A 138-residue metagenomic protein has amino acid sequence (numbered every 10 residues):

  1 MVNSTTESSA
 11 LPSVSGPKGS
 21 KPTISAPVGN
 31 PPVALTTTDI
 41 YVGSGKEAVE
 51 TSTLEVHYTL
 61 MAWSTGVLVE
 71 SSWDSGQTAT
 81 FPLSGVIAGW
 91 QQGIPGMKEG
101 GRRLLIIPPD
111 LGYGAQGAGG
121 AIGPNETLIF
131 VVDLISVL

Functional and structural regions predicted by a protein language model:
M1-L138: Cross-family detector of peptidyl-prolyl cis-trans isomerase
